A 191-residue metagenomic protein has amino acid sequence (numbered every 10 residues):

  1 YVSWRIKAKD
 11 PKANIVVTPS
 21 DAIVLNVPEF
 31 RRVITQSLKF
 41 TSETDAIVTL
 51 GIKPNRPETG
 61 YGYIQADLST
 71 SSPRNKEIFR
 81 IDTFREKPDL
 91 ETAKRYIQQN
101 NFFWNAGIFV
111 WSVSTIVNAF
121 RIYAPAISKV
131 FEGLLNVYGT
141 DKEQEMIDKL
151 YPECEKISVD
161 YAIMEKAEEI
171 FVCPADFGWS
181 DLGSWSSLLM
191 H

Functional and structural regions predicted by a protein language model:
Y1-T70, N118, I122-Y123: Conserved beta-loop-beta/alpha segment of the NTase-like Rossmann-fold superfamily that binds/positions NTPs
Y61-H191: Catalytic core of tubulin tyrosine ligase-like
